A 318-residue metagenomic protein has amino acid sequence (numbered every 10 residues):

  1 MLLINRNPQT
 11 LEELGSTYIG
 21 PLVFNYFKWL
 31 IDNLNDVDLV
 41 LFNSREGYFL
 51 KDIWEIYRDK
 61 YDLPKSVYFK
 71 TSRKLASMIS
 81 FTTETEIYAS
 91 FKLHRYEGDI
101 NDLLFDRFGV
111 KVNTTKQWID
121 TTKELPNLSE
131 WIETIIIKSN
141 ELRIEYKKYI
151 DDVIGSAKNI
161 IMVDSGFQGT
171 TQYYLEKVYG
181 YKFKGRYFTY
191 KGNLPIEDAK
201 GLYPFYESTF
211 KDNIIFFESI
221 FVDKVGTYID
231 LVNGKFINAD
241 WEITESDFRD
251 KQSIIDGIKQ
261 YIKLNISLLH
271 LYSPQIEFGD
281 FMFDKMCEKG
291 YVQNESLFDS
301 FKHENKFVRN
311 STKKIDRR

Functional and structural regions predicted by a protein language model:
M1-R318: Long, low-complexity, Lys/Arg-enriched
